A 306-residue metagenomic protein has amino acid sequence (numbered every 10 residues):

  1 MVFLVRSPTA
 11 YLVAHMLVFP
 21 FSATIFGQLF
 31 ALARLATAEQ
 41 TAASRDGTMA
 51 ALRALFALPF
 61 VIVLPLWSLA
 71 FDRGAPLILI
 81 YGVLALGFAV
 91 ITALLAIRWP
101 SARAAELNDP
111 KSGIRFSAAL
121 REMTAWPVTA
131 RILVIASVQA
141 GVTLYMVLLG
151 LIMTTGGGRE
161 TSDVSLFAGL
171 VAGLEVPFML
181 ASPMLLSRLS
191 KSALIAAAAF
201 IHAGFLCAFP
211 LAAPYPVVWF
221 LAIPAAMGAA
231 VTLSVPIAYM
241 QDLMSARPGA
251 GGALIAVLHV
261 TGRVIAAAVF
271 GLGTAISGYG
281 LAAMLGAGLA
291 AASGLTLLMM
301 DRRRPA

Functional and structural regions predicted by a protein language model:
M1, A85, A193-A208, A287: Structural signature of the two symmetry-related core transmembrane helices
M16-L17, A125-T143, I223, M227: Pair of pore-lining "gating" transmembrane helices in MFS-fold secondary transporters
T24-Q40, V231-M244: Intracellular juxtamembrane helix-capping segments at the cytosolic ends of symmetry-related transmembrane helices
F71-D72, F178-K191, T274: Helix-to-loop junctions at the C-terminal end of transmembrane segments in multipass secondary transporters
L79-A96, A282-M299: Symmetry-related core transmembrane helices of the 12-TM Major Facilitator Superfamily/SLC fold
P100-I132: Juxtamembrane intracellular "pre-TM" segments in multi-pass secondary transporters
V147-D163: Short amphipathic helix-loop junctions that connect adjacent transmembrane helices in Major Facilitator Superfamily/SLC
A246-I276: A late C-terminal transmembrane helix in Major Facilitator Superfamily
